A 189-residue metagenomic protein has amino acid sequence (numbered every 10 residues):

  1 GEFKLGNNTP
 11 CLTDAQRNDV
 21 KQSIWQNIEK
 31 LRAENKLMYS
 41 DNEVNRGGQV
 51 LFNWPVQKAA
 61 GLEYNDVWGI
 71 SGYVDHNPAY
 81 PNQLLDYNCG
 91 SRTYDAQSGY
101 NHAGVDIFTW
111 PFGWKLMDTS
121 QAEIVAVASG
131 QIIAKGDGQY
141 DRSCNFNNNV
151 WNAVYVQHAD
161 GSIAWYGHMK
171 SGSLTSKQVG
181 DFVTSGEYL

Functional and structural regions predicted by a protein language model:
G1-N152, S185: Surface-exposed, glycine-biased beta-strand/turn segments
D106, Y155, W165: Conserved beta-strand positions that form and line the central face of beta-propeller blades
T109, V156-A159: Active-site beta-strand termini and strand-to-loop segments that position acidic
M117-Q121, V125-A126, H158-Y188: Short histidine-centered loop motifs in beta-beta connectors
